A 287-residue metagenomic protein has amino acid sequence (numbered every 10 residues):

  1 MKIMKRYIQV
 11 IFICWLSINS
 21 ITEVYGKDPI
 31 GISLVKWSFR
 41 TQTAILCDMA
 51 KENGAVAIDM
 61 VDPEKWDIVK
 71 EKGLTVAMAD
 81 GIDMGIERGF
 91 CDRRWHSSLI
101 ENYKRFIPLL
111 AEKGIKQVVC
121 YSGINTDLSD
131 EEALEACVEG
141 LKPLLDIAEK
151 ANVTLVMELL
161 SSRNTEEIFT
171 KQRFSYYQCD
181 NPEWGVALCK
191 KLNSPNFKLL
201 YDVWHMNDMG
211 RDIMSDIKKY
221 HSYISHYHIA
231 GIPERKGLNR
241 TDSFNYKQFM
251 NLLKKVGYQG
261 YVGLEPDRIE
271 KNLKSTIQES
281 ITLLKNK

Functional and structural regions predicted by a protein language model:
M1-Y7: Positively charged n-region of N-terminal signal peptides that target proteins for export
V10-S20: Bacterial N-terminal signal peptides
Y25-G31, K36, R40-K51, G114-Q117 (+4 more regions): Histidine-acidic metal/acid-base catalytic patches
D28-T41, D48, E52-E139, D267-I269: Structural motif corresponding to the early beta-alpha repeats
T75-A79, W95-H96, A136-C137, F174-Q178 (+3 more regions): Short, hinge-like loop/turn segments at secondary-structure boundaries
V76-M78, M157, Y201, L264: Hydrophobic residues in well-ordered beta-strands that form the structural core
D83-R88, N125-D127, S162-N164, A230-K236: Conserved radical SAM core fold
D92-K198, D208: Active-site acidic/histidine proton-transfer and metal-coordination neighborhood in alpha/beta enzyme cores
